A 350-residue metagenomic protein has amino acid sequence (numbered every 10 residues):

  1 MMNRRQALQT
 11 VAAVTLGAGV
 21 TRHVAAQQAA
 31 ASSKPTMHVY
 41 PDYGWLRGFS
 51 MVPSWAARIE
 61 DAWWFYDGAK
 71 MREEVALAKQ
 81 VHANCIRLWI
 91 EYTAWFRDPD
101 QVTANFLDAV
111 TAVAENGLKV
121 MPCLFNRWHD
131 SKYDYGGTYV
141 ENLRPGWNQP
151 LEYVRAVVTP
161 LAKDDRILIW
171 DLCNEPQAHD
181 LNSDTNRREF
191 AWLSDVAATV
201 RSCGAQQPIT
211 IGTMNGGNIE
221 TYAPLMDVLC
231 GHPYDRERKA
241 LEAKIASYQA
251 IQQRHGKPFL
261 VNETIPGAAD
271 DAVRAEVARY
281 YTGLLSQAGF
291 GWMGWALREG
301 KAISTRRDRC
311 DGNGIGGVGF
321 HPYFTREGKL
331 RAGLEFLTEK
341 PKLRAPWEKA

Functional and structural regions predicted by a protein language model:
M1-M2: Secretory targeting signals
Q6-A25: N-terminal export signals
R22-P35: C-terminal segment of N-terminal export signals and the immediately downstream linker at the start of the mature
S33-V228, H232-D235, K239, R254-H255 (+5 more regions): Active-site mouth of glycoside hydrolases
V102-F106, A243-A246, R274-Y280: Charged helix-capping and loop-helix junction motifs
Q177-N182, I251-Y280: Active-site clefts of carbohydrate-active enzymes
E237-A250: Substrate-binding surface in catalytic domains of secreted glycosidases
L260, A269-T338: Substrate-binding cleft of secreted/luminal carbohydrate-active enzymes
